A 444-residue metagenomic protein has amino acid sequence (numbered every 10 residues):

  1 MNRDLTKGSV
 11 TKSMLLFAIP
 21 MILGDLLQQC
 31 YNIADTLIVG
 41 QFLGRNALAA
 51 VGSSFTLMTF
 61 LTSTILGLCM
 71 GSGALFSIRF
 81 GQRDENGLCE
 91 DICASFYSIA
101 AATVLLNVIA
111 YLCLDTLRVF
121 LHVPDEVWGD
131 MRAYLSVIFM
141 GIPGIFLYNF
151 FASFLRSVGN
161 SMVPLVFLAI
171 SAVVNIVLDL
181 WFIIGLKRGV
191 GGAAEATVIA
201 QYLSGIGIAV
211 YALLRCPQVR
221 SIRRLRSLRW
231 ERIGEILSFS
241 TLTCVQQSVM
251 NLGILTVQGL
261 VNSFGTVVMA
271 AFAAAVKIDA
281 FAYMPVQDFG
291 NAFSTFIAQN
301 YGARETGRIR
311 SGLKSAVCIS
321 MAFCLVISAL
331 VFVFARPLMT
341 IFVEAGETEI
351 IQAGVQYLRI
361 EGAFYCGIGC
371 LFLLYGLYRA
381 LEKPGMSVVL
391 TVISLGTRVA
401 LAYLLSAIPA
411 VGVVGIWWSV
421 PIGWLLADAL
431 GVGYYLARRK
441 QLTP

Functional and structural regions predicted by a protein language model:
M1-A18, F76-G141, G185-T241, I297-F364 (+1 more regions): Short alpha-helical transmembrane segments in multi-pass integral membrane proteins
L16-D35, V137, Y148, S171 (+5 more regions): Transmembrane helical elements of multi-pass membrane transporters/channels
M21, D25, L37, A74 (+16 more regions): Transmembrane alpha-helix boundary and packing residues in multipass membrane permease domains and related
I22, L26, C30, A34 (+21 more regions): Generic alpha-helical transmembrane segments of integral inner-membrane proteins, especially permease/transport modules
L26, C30-A49, R118-D125, W181-R188 (+6 more regions): Helix-terminus/linker motif at the lipid-water interface of multi-pass membrane proteins
R45-T56, L135, A194, T266-F281 (+2 more regions): Small-residue hotspots at the loop-to-helix junctions and early N-terminal turns of transmembrane alpha-helices
L48-V108, I145-P164, A271-A335, I368-L390: Small-residue-rich hydrophobic transmembrane alpha-helices
C69, V137-R156, P164-A172, A193-I208 (+4 more regions): Short runs within selected transmembrane alpha-helices of multi-pass transporters and secretion channels
